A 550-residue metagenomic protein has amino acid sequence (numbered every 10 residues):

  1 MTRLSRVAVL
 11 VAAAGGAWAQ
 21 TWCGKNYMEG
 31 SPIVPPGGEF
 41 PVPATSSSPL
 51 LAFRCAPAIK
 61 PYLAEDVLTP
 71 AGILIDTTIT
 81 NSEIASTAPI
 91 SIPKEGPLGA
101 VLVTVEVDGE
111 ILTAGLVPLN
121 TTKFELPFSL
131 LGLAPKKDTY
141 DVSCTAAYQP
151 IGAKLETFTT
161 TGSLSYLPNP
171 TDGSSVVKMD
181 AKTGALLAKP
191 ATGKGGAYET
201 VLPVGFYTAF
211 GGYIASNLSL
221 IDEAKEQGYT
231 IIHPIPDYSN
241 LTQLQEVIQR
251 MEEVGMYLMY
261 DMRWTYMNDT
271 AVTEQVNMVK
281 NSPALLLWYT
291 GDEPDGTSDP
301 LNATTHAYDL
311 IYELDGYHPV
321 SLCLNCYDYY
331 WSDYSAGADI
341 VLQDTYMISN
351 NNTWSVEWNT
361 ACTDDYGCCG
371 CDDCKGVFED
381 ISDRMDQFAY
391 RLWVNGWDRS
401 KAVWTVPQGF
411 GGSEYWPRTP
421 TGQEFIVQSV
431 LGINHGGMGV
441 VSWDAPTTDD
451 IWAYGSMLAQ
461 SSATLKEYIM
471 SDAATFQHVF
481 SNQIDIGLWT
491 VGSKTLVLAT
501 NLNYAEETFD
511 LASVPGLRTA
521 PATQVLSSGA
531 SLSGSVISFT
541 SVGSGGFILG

Functional and structural regions predicted by a protein language model:
M1-A19: Fungal secretory targeting signals
W18-D141, T145-G550: Glycan-processing catalytic domains of CAZymes
